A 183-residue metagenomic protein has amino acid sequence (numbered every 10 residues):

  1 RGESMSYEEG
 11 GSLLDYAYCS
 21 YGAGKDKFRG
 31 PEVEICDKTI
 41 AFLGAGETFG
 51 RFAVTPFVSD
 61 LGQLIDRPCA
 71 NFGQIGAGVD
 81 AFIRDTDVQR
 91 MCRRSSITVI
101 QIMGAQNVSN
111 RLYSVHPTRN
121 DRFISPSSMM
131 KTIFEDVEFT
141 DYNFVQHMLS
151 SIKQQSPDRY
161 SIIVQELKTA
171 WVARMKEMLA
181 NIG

Functional and structural regions predicted by a protein language model:
R1-A17: Helix-enriched interaction subdomains in cytosolic or periplasmic regions, typified by TIR/SEFIR signaling/NADase cores
R1-S6, V58-Q63, Q146-I152: A broad, low-specificity signal for short, low-complexity segments enriched in glycine/proline and polar/charged
G10, G22, L43, K153 (+1 more regions): Generic, low-specificity signal for short hydrophobic/alpha-helical stretches with a mild N-terminal bias, encompassing
L13-G76, A81-M91: Serine-esterase "nucleophile elbow" of acetyl-processing enzymes
R90-G183: Alpha-helical cap/lid subdomain in secreted, periplasmic, or secretory-pathway luminal O-acyl-processing enzymes
